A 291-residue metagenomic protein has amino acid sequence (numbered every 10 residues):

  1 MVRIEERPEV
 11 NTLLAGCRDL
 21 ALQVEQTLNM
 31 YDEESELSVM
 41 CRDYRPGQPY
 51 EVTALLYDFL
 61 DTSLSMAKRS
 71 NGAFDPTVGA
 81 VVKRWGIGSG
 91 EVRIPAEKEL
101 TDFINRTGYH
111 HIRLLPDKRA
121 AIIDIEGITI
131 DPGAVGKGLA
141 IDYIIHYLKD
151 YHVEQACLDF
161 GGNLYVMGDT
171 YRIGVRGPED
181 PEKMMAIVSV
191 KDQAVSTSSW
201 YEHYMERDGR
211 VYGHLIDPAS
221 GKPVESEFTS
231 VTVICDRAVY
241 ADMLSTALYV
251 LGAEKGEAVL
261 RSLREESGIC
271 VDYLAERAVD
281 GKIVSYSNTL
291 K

Functional and structural regions predicted by a protein language model:
M1-K291: Mature catalytic core of soluble alpha/beta enzymes
